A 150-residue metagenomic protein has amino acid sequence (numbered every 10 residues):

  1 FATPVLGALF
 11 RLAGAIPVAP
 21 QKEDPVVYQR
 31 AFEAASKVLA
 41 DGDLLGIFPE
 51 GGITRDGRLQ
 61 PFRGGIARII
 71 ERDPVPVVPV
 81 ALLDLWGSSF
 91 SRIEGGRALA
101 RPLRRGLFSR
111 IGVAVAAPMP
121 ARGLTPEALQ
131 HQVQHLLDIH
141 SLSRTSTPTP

Functional and structural regions predicted by a protein language model:
F1-P25: Catalytic core of membrane glycerolipid acyltransferases/transacylases, capturing the structured, soluble-facing
L9, K37, R68-R72: Hydrophobic/aromatic ligand-binding patch that stacks against planar heteroaromatic rings of cofactors or nucleotides
D24-Q29, L59, P126: A conditional alpha-helix N-cap/helix-loop micro-motif detector
Y28-K37: TIR-domain catalytic/interaction hotspot
S36-A67: Catalytic-site beta-strand/loop segments enriched in glycine and acidic/polar residues
R55-L124: A cross-family acyltransferase "interaction/gating" segment
